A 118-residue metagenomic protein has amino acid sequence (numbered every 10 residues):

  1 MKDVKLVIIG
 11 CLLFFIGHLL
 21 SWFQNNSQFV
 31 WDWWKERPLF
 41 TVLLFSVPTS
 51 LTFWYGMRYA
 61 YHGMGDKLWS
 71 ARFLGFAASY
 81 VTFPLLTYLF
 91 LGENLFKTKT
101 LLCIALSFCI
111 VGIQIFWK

Functional and structural regions predicted by a protein language model:
M1-K118: Polytopic alpha-helical membrane proteins, predominantly small-molecule transporters/carriers
